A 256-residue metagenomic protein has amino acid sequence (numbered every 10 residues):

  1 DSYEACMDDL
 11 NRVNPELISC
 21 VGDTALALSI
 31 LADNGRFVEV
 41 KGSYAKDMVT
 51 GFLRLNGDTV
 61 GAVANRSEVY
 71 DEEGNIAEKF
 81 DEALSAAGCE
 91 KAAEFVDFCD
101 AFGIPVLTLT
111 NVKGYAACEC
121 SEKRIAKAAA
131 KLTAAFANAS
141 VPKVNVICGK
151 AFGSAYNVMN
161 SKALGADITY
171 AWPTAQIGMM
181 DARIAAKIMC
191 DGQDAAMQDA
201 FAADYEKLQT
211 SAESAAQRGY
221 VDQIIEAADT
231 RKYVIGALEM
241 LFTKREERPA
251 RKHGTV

Functional and structural regions predicted by a protein language model:
D1-V256: Ligand-binding clefts of soluble mixed alpha/beta catalytic domains
